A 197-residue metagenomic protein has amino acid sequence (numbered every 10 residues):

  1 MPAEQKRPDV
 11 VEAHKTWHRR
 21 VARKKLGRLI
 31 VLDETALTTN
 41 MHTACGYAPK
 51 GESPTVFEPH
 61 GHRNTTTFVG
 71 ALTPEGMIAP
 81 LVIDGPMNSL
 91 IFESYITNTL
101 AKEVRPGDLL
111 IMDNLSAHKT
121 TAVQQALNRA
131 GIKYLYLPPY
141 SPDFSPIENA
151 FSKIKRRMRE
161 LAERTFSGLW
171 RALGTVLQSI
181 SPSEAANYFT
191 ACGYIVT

Functional and structural regions predicted by a protein language model:
P8-T97: Extended, low-complexity cationic-aromatic segments
L26-L29, I147-T197: C-terminal anion-handling pockets and recognition modules
L26-R28, P106-D108, I132: Short coil/turn segments at beta-strand junctions that form active-site/ligand-binding loops
V31-L32, D108-N114, Y136-P138, T190: Short beta-strand segments
D33-T35, G70, I96, D113 (+3 more regions): Generic structural signal for small/hydrophobic residues in well-ordered secondary structure, especially within
P106-K119, S145: Acidic/histidine-rich, metal-coordinating catalytic segments
D113-N114, L135-R159: RNase H-like two-metal-ion nuclease catalytic core shared by retroviral integrases and related mobile-element nucleases
A122-G131: Catalytic-core regions built around general acid/base machinery
